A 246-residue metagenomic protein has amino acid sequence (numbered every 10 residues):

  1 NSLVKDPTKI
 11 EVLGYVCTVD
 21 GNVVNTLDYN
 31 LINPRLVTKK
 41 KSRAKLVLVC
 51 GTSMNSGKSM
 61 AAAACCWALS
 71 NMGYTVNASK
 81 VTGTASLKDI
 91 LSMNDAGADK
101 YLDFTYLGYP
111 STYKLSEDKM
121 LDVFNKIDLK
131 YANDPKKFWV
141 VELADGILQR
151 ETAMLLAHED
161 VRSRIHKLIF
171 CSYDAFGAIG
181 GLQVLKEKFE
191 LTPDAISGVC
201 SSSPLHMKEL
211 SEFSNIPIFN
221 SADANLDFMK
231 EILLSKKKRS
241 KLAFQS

Functional and structural regions predicted by a protein language model:
S2-N30, G83-T84, S92, E117-N133 (+2 more regions): Conserved catalytic-core segment of NTP-binding enzymes
Y29-T84: Walker A (P-loop) phosphate-binding motif
S42-A44, Y74, K88, A96 (+2 more regions): Short gly/pro-enriched beta-turn/loop segments at secondary-structure junctions
S59-A63, D89-I90, T152-A153: A short secondary-structure junction signal
A68-T112, Q183-E187, L205-F213: N-terminal phosphate/diphosphate-binding loop that engages ATP/GTP or pyrophosphate donors across diverse enzyme folds
K241-S246: Long, low-complexity, intrinsically disordered segments
